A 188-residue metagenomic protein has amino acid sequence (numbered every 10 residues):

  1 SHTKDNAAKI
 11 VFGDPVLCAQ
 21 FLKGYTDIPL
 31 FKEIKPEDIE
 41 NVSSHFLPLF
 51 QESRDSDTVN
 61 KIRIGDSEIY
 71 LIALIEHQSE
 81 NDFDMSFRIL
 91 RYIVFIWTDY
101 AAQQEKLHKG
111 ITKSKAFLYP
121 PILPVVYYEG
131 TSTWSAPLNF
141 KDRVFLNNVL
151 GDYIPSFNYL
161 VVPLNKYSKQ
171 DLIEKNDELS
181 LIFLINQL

Functional and structural regions predicted by a protein language model:
S1-L188: Conserved single-residue anchors adjacent to enzymatic active/cofactor-binding motifs
